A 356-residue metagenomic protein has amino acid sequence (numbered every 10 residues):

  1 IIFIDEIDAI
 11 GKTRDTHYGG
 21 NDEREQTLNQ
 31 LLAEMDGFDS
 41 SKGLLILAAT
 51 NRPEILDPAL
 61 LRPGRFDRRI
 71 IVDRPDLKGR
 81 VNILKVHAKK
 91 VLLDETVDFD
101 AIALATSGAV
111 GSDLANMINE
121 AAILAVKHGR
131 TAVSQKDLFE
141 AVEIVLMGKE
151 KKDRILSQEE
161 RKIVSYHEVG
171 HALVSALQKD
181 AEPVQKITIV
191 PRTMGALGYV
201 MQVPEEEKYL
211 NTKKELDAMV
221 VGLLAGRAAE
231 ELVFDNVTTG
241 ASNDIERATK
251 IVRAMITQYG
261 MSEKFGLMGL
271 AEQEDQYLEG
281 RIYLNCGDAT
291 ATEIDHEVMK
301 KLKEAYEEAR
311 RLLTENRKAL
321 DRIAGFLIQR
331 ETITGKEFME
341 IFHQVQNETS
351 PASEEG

Functional and structural regions predicted by a protein language model:
F3-I4, N29-Q30, L45-T50: Structural recognition of the conserved hydrophobic beta-strand(s) that form the central parallel beta-sheet of P-loop
E6, E168: Walker B catalytic acidic pair
A9-K12, G37, E54-I55, H171: Residues immediately C-terminal
I10-Q26, R69-K78, V91, G108 (+2 more regions): Flexible beta-alpha connector loops of hexameric P-loop NTPases
R24-G43: Substrate-engagement module of ASCE P-loop NTPases
D39, L45, P58-A59, V72-F139 (+5 more regions): Conserved C-terminal "switch" segment of AAA+ ATPases
P53-R65: Short regulatory helix/loop adjacent to the ATP-binding pocket of P-loop NTPases
R161-S165, A172-G356: Soluble catalytic regions of large protease machineries
